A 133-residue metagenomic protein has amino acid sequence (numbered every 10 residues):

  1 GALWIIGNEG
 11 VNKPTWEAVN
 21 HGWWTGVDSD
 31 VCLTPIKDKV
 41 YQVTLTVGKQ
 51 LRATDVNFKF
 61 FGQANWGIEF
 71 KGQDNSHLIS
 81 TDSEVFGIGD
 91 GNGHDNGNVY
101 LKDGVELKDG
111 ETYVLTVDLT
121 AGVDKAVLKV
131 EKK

Functional and structural regions predicted by a protein language model:
G1-R52, Q63-F86: Aromatic-rich carbohydrate-binding modules that target alpha-glucans
D38-K39, G122-D124: Beta-strand-connecting loop/turn residues
Q42-T44, N57, V114-T116: Beta-strand secondary-structure signal
Q50-D55, G110: Extended extracellular/luminal ectodomain segments enriched in beta-structured repeat modules
K59-F61: Extracellular recognition modules
G67-G122: Structured interaction patches on ligand/partner-binding surfaces of diverse proteins
V123-K133: Short, low-complexity, Pro/Ser/Thr/Gly-rich segments in the mature regions of secreted, periplasmic
